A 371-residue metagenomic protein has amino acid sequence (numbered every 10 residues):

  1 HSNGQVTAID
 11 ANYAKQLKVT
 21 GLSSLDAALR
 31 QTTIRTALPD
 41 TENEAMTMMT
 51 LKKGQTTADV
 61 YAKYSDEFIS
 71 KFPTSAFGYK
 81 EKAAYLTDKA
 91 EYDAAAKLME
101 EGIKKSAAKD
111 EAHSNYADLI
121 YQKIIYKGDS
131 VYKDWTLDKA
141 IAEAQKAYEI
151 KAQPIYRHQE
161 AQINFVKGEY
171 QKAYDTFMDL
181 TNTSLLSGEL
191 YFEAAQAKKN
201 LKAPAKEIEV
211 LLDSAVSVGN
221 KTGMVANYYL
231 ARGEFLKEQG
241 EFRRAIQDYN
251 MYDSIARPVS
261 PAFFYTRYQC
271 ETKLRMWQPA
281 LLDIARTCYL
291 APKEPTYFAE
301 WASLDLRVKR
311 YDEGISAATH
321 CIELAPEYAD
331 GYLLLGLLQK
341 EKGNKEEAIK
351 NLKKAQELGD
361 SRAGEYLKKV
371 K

Functional and structural regions predicted by a protein language model:
I9, Y61, A95, A140 (+6 more regions): Single-residue signature of alpha-solenoid repeat helices
D26-A27, E44, G78, A112 (+7 more regions): TPR alpha-solenoid repeat register
G54, D88, Q122-Y126, V166 (+7 more regions): Register position in tetratricopeptide repeats
E67-F68, E101-G102, K146-A147, D179-L180 (+5 more regions): Canonical positions in the second alpha-helix
P73, A107, K151-A152, L185-L186 (+5 more regions): Short coil turns that delineate tetratricopeptide repeat
L337, E341-K371: Terminal, low-structured helical/coil segments at or just beyond the last alpha-helical repeat
